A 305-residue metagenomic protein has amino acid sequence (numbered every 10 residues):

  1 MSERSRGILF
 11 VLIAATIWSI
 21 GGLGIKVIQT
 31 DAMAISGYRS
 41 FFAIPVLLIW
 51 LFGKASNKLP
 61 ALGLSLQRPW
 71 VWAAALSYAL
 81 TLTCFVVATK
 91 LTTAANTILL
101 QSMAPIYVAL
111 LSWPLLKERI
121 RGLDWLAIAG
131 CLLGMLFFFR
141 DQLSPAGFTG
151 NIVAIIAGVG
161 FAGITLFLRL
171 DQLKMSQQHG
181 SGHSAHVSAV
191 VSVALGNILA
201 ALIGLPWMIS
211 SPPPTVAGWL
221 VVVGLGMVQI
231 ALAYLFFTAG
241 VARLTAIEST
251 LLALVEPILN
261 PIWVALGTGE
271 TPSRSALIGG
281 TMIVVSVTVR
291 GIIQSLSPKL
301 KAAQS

Functional and structural regions predicted by a protein language model:
M1, S40, L51, L254-S305: C-terminal-most transmembrane helix of multi-pass membrane proteins
M1-Y38, C84, A129, L143-M175 (+1 more regions): Glycine-/small-residue-enriched transmembrane alpha-helix faces in small-molecule transporters and effluxers
E3-G7, Q29-G37, L62-R68, R140-G160 (+2 more regions): Juxtamembrane helix-entry segments on the extracytoplasmic side of multipass membrane proteins
T30-L80, Y107-V108, G160-F167, V191-S210 (+1 more regions): Transmembrane alpha-helices of multi-pass small-molecule transport proteins
L51, A104-L126, L136-F138, I258-I278: C-terminal transmembrane-helix exit sites in multi-pass transporters
K54-A95, Q101, F137, G226-L244: Specific transmembrane alpha-helical segments of multi-pass solute transporters/efflux pumps, especially DMT/EamA
Y78, L111, I120-R140, V153 (+3 more regions): Hydrophobic transmembrane alpha-helices of multi-pass small-molecule transport proteins
T97-M103, D171-L199, I230-L266: Helix-helix packing/entry segments at the starts of transmembrane helices
